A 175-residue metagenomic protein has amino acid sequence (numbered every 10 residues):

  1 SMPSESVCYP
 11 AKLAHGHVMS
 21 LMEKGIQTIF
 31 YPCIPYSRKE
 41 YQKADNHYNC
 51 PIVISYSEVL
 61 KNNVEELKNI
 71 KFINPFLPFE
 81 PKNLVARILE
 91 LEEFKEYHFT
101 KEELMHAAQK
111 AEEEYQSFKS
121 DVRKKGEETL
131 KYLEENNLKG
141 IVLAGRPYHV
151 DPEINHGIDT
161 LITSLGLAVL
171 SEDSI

Functional and structural regions predicted by a protein language model:
S1-I175: An N-terminal assembly and electron-transfer interface module characteristic of large anaerobic redox and radical
